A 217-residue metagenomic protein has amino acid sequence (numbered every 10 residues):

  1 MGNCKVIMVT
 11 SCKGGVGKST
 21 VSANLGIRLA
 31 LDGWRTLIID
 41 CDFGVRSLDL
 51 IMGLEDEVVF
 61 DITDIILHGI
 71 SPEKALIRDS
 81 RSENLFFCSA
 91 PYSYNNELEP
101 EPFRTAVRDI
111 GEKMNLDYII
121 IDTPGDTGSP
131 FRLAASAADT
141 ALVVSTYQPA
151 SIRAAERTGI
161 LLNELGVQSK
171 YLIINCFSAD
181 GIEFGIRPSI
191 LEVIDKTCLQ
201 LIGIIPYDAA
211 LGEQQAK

Functional and structural regions predicted by a protein language model:
M1-G2, C88: Extended, non-globular alpha-helical segments
G2-C41: Walker A/P-loop phosphate-binding motif and the immediately C-terminal alpha-helix
K5-I7, T36, L85, D117-I121: Generic beta-sheet signal
V6, F87, L201-I204: Conserved beta-strand scaffold positions in the cores of enzyme catalytic domains, especially in NTP/NDP-utilizing
C12, G44, Y207: A generic "binding-loop/recognition-motif" signal
S22, E99, F103, S151: Short, conserved glycine- and acidic-residue-centered signature motifs in active-site or ligand-binding loops
C41-D117, E213-A216: P-loop/Walker-type NTP enzyme "switch/lid" segment
D109-K113, Y118, T123-Y207, E213: Conserved catalytic-core segment of NTP-binding enzymes
